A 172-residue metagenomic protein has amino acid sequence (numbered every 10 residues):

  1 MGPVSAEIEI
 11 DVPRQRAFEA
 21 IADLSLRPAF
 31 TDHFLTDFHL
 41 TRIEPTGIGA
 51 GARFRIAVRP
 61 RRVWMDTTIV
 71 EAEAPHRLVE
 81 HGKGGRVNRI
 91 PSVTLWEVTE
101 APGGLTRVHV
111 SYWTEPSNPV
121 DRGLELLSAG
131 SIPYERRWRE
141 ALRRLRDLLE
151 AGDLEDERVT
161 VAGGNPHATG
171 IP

Functional and structural regions predicted by a protein language model:
M1-G47, G164-P172: Hydrophobic ligand-binding cavity/cleft-lining segments
P3-E9, Q15, G51-R53, W64 (+3 more regions): Intrinsic-disorder/low-complexity, polar/charged segments enriched in Ser/Thr/Lys/Arg/Asp/Glu/Gln
A6-I8, L40, I56, M65-E71 (+3 more regions): Hydrophobic/aromatic beta-strand elements that line small-molecule binding cavities or substrate pockets in beta-rich
R14-Q15, I43-T46, V70-H76, E97-R107: A short, structured loop/turn motif at beta-sheet edges
A17-I21, R27, A52-F54, I69 (+4 more regions): Hydrophobic pocket/interface hotspot
T31, T67, T106: Ser/Thr-centric signal marking residues that sit in or immediately flank functional binding/regulatory motifs
H81-E140, D156-R158: Beta-strand/loop substructures that line and gate deep hydrophobic ligand-binding cavities in soluble
L154-N165: Short, flexible loop/turn segments with low-complexity composition
